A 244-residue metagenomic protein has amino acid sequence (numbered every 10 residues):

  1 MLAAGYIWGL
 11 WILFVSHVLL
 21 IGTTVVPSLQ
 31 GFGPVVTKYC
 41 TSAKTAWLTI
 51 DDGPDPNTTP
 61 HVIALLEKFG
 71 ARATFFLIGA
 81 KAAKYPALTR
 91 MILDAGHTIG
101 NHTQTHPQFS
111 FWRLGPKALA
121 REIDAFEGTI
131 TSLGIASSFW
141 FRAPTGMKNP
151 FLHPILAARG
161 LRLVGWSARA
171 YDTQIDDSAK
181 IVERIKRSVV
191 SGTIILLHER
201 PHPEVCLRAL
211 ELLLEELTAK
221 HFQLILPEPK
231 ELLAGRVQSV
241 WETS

Functional and structural regions predicted by a protein language model:
M1-L48, D55-K68, L213-L214, K220-S244: N-terminal pre-catalytic segment of deacetylase/amide-hydrolase enzymes
I21-L114, R121-A125, T129, S137-S138: Active-site beta->alpha N-cap acidic-glycine motif
I50, L77-G79, N101-T103, A143-T145 (+3 more regions): A cross-domain feature marking catalytic cores of carbohydrate-active enzymes and several ubiquitous metabolic/repair
H61-V62, A87-M91, F151-I155, A209-L212: A short acidic, amphipathic alpha-helical/loop segment
I63-L77, H97-T98, P116-M147, P154-A157 (+2 more regions): CE4/NodB-like, metal-dependent polysaccharide N-deacetylase domain that modifies extracellular/periplasmic N-acetylated
L77-A83, T105-S110, M147, R169-D172 (+1 more regions): Short histidine/acidic/glycine/proline-rich micro-motifs that form metal- and phosphate-coordinating active-site loops
M147-N149, H153-S188, H221-L233: His/Asp/Glu-enriched short active-site or ligand-binding loop at hydrolase and phosphoryl-transfer sites
V182, K186-E231: Catalytic grooves of carbohydrate-active enzymes
